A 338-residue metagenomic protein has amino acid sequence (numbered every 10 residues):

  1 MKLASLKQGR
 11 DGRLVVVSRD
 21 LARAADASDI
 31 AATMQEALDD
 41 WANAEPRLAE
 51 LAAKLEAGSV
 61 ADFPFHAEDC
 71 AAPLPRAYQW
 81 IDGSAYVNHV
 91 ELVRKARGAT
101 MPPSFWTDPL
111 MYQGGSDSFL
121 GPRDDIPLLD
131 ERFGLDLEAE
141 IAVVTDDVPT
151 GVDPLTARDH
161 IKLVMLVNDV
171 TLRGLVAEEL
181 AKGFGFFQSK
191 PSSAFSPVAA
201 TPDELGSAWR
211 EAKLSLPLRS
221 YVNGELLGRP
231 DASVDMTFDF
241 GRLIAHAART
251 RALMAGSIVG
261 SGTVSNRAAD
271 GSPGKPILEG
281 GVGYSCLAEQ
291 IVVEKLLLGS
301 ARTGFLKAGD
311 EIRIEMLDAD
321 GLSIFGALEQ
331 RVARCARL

Functional and structural regions predicted by a protein language model:
M1-D11, R19, Q35-P230, M236-R242 (+2 more regions): Active-site microenvironments in enzyme catalytic cores
A77, R132, R249-R251, A301-F305: Short, surface-exposed secondary-structure edge patches
I81, M254, K307-A308: Residue-level recognition of short, solvent-exposed, well-ordered loop/turn junctions that link secondary-structure
G151-D153, R267-E279, A319-Q330: Short, Lys/Arg- and Gly-enriched loop/turn segments at beta-strand edges
R210-G262, N266-E279: A beta-strand-loop signature enriched in Asp, Gly, Thr, and Trp that corresponds to the sialidase/neuraminidase Asp-box
V259-A308: Active-site pocket scaffolds in enzymes
K307, I312-L338: Structural signal for terminal/edge beta-strands and the immediately following C-terminal loop/tail that closes
